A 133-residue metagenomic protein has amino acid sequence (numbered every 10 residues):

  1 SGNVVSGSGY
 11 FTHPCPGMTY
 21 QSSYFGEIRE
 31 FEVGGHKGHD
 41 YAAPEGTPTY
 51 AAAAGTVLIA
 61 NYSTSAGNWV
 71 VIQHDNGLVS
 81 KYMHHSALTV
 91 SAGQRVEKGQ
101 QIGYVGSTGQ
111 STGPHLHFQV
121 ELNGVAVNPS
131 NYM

Functional and structural regions predicted by a protein language model:
G2-N68, K98, V127: Surface-exposed, glycine-biased beta-strand/turn segments
S22, T56-L58, S86, G103-G106: Conserved positions in beta-strands of structured domains
S23-Y24, P44, D75, H85 (+2 more regions): Generic beta-structure capping elements
G34-K37, A51-T89, P114-V120: Zn2+-dependent peptidoglycan hydrolase active-site motif and core
G46, V90-A92: Gly/Ser-rich catalytic serine loop of serine hydrolases
T47, S80, T108, T112: Ser/Thr-centric signal marking residues that sit in or immediately flank functional binding/regulatory motifs
N68-H74, Q94-M133: Conserved, short, structured surface segments that act as functional micro-motifs
